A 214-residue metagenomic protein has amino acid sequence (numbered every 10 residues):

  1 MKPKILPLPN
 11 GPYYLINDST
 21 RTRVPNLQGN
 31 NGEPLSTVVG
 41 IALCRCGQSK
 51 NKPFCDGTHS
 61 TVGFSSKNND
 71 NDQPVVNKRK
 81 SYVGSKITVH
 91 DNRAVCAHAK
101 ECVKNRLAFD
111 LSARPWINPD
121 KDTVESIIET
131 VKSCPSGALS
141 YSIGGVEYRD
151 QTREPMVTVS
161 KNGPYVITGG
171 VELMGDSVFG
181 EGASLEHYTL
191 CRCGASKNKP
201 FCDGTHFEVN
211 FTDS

Functional and structural regions predicted by a protein language model:
M1-A42, Q48-N51, G57-V62, K67 (+2 more regions): Ordered, small/hydrophobic-rich secondary-structure cores
K2-S19, Q73-E101, K121-G145, E154-D176: Short Fe-S-cluster ligation motifs
Y13-L15, I41-C44, P53-C55, L139 (+3 more regions): Short, structured motif recognition centered on aromatic/hydrophobic residues
G32-R45, N77-H98, A108-E129, V146-D150 (+2 more regions): Ferredoxin-like iron-sulfur electron-transfer modules
G47-S49, G194-S196: Short gly/acidic/polar-rich coil/turn motifs that serve as flexible hinges in modular proteins
K52-G63, A97-R114, V131-G145, K199-N210: Iron-sulfur cluster-binding cysteine motifs and their immediate structural context in ferredoxin-like electron-transfer
K67-D70, G145-M156, S214: Polybasic, low-complexity binding patches
A195, N210-S214: Terminal recognition/anchoring or ligand-binding modules at protein termini
